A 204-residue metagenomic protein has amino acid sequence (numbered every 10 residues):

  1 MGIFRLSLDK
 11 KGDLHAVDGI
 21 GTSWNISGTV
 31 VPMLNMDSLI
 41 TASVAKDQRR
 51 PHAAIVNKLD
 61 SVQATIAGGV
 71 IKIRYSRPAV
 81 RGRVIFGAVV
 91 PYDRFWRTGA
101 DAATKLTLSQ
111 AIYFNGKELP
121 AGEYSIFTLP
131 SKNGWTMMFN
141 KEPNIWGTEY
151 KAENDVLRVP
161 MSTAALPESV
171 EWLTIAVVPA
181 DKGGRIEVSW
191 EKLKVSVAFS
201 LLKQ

Functional and structural regions predicted by a protein language model:
M1-D47: Acidic, serine/threonine-rich low-complexity disordered tracts
D9, T65, Y113: Short, acidic, Ser/Thr-enriched surface-loop or helix-capping motifs
S43-T65, V70-K72, P78-V80: Start-of-domain signal
H52, G69, R74-A121, F127-Q204: Extended, well-structured beta-strand/loop surface patches that form recognition or cofactor-anchoring regions within
